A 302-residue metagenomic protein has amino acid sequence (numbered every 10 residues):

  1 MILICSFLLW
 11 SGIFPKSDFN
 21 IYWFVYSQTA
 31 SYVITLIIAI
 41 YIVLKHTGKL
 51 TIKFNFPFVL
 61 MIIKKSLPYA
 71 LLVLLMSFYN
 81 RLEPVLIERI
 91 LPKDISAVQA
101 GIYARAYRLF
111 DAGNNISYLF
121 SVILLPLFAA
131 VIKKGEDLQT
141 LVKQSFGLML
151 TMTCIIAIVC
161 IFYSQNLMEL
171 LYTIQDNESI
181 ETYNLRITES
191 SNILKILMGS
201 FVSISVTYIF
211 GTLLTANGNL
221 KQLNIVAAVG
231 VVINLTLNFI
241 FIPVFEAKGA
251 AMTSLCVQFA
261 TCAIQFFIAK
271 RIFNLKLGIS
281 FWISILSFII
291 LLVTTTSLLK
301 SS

Functional and structural regions predicted by a protein language model:
M1, D18, K195-V229, I240 (+1 more regions): Membrane-interface junctions at transmembrane-helix termini in multi-pass inner-membrane proteins
M1-K45, V229-I233, A247-I268: Hydrophobic alpha-helical transmembrane segments
I4, L8, G12, G230-I233 (+1 more regions): Transmembrane alpha-helical segments of multi-pass transport proteins
F7, I116-S117, Q139-S203, L235-F239 (+1 more regions): Alpha-helical transmembrane segments of multi-pass membrane transport and lipid-handling proteins
G12, K16-S17, L74-A112, L127-A130 (+1 more regions): Helix-terminus/linker motif at the lipid-water interface of multi-pass membrane proteins
I13-V25, A39-N80, L127, I132-D137 (+1 more regions): Interhelical loop/hinge segments that connect adjacent transmembrane helices in multipass membrane
P68, P84-V85, Q99-S117, G147-T151 (+2 more regions): Alpha-helical transmembrane segments of polytopic membrane transporters and translocases
F110-F146, G211-A216: Helix-loop junctions and terminal segments of transmembrane helices in multi-pass membrane transport/translocation
